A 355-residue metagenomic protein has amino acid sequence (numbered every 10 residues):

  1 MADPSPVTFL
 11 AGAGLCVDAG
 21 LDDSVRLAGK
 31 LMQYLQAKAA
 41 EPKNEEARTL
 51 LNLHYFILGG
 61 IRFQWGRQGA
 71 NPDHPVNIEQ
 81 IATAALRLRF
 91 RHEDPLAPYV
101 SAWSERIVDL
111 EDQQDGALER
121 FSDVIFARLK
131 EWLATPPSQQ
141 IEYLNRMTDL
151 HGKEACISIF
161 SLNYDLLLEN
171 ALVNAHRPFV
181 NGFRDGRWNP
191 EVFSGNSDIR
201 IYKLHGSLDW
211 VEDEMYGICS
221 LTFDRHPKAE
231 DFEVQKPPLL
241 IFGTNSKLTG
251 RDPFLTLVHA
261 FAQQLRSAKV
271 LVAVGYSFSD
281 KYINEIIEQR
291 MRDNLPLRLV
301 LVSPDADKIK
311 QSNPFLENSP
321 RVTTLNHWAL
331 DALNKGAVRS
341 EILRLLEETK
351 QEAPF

Functional and structural regions predicted by a protein language model:
M1-A19, S24, A28-K30, Y34 (+5 more regions): SIR2/sirtuin-family catalytic core signature
M1-N170: Gly/serine-rich nucleotide phosphate-binding loop at the start of the catalytic core of nucleotide/ADP-ribose-handling
T8-G12, S158-N163, V180-G182, R200-H205 (+2 more regions): A structural signal for short, well-ordered beta-strand segments and their strand-loop junctions that often border
Y55-F63, I201-V211, E317-V322: A general structural signal for short secondary-structure boundary/capping elements
R67-E79, I218-D231, P314-E317, N326-L346: Short flexible/disordered coil segments
D73-N77, R91, F179-W188, W328: Intrinsic-disorder/low-complexity, polar/charged segments
W103-S138, N170-H259: Active-site gating loop/helix substructures
D165-L167, D209, S279, D307: Surface-exposed, flexible loop/turn segments at secondary-structure boundaries
